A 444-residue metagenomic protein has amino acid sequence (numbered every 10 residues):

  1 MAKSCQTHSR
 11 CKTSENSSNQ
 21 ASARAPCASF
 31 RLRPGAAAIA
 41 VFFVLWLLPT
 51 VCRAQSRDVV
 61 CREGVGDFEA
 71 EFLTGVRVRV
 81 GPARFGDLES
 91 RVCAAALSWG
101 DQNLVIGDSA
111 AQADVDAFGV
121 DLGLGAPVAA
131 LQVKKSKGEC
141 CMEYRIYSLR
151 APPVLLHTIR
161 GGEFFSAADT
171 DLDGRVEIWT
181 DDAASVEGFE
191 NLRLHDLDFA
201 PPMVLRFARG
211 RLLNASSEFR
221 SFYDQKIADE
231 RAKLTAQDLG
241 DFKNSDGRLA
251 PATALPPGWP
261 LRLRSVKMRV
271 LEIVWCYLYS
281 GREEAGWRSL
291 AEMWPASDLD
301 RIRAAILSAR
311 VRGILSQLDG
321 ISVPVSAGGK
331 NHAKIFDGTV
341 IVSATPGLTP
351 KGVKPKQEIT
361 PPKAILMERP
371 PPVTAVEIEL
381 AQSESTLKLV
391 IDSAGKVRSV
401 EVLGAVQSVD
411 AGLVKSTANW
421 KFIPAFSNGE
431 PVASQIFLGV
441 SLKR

Functional and structural regions predicted by a protein language model:
M1-L32: N-terminal secretory signal peptides that target proteins for export/translocation
G35-P49: Bacterial N-terminal signal peptides
A54-R77, G81-R84, T180-H332: Acidic, small-residue rich beta-repeat scaffolds with periodic aromatic anchors
E89-C93, K137-R145, E187-M203: Structural motif
A94-D108, R145-G161, R206-N214: Surface-exposed loop/turn elements that mediate protein-protein interactions on large endomembrane-trafficking
Q112-G119, G161-D169: Repeated scaffold domains used in trafficking and secretory/extracellular systems, primarily beta-propellers
V120-Q132, S136, D169-W179, G429: Acidic, glycine-anchored loop motifs typical of Ca2+
A327-R444: Charge-biased low-complexity segments
